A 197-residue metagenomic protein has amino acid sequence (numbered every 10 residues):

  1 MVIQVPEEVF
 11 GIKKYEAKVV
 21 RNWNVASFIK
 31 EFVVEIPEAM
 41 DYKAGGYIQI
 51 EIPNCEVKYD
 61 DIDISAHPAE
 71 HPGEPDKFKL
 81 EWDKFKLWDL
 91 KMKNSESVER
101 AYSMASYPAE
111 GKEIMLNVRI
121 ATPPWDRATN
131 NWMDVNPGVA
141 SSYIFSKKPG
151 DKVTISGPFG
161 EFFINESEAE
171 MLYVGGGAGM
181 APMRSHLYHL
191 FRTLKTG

Functional and structural regions predicted by a protein language model:
I3-K148: Ferredoxin-reductase
V5, I120-G197: FNR/FR-type flavoprotein reductase catalytic core
